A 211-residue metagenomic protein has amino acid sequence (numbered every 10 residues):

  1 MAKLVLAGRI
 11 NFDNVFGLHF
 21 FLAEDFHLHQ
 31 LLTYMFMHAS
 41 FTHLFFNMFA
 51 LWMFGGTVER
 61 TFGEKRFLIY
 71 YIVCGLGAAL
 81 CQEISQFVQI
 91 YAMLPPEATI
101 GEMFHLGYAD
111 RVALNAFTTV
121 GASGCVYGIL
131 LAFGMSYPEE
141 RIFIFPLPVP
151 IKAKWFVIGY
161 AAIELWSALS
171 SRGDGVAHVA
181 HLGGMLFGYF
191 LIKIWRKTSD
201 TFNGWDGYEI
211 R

Functional and structural regions predicted by a protein language model:
M1-R211: A detector for small-residue-rich transmembrane helices and their helix-helix packing motifs
